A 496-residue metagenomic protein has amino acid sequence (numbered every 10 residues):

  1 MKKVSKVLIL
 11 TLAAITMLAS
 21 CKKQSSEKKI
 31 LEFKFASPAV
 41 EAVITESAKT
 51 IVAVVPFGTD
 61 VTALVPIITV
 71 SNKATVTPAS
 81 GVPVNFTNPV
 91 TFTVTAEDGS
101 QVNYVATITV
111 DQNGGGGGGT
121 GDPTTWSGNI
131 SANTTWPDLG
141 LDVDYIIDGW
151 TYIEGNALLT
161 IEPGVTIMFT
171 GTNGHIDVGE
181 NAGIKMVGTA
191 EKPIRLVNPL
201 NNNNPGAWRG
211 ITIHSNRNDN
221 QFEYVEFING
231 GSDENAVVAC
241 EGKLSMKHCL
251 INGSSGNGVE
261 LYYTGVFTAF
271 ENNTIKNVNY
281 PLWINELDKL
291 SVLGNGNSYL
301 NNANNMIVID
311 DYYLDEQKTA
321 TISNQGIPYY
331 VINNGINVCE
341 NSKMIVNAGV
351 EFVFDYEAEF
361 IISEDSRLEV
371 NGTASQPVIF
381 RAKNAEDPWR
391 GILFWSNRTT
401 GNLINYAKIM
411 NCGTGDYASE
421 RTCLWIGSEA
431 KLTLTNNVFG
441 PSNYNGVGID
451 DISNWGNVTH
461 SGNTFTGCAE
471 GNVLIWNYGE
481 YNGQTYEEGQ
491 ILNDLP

Functional and structural regions predicted by a protein language model:
M1-S20: Sec-dependent bacterial lipoprotein signal peptides
K3-K6, V54, D60, I161: Detector for intrinsically disordered, low-structure N-terminal pre-sequences
L10, V55, G81-P83, T95 (+4 more regions): Residues embedded in well-ordered secondary-structure elements
A13-A14, A53, G294, H460: Small side chains
I15-T16, V76, D98, I108 (+4 more regions): Short stretches within intrinsically disordered, low-complexity N-terminal or propeptide regions
C21-T120: Beta-rich interaction/scaffold domains
G114-P496: Beta-strand/loop edge motif enriched in small/polar residues
